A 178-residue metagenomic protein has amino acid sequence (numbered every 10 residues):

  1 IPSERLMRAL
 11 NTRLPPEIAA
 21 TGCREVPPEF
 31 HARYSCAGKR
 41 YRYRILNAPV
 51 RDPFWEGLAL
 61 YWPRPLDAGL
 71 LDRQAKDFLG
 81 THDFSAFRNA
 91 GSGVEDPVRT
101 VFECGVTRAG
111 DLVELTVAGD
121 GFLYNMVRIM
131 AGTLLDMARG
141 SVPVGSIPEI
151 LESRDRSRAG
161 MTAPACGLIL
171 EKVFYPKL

Functional and structural regions predicted by a protein language model:
I1-L178: Structured-RNA-binding interfaces characteristic of tRNA pseudouridine synthases
